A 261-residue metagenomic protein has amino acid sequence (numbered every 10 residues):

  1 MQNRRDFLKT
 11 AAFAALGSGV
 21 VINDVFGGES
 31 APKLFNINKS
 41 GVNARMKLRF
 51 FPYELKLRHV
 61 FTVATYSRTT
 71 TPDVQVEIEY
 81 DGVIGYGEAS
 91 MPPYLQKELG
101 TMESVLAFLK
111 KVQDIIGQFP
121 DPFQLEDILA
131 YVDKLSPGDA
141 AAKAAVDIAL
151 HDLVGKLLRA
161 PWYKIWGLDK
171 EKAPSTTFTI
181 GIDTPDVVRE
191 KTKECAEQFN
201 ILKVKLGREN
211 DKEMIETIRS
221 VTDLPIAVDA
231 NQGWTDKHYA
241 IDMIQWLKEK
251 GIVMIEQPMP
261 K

Functional and structural regions predicted by a protein language model:
M1-L8, P32: Twin-arginine (Tat) signal peptide motif
D6-G28: N-terminal export signals
F7, H238, M254, P258: A short glycine-/small-residue-rich loop at the edge of a beta-strand within enzyme catalytic domains
A12, G28-A227, G233-I241, Q245-E249: N-terminal capping/lid subdomain adjacent to the active-site entrance of alpha/beta enzymes
I244-K261: Active-site core of metal-dependent hydrolases
